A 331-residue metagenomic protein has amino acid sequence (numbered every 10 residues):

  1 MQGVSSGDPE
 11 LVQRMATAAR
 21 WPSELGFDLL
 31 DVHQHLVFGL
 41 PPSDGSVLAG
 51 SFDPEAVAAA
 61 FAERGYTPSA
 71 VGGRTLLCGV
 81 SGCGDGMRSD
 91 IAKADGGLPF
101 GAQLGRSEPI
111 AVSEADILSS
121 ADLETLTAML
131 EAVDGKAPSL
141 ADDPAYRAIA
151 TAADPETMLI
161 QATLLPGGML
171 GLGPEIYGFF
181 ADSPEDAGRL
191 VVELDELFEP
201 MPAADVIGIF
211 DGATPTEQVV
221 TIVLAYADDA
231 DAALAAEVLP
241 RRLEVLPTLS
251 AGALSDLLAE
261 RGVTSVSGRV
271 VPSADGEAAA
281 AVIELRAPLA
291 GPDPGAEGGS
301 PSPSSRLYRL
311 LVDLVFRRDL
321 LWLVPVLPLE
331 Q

Functional and structural regions predicted by a protein language model:
M1-S43, A49-Q331: Soluble, non-membrane globular domain cores that form compact, hydrophobic packing and curved binding surfaces
